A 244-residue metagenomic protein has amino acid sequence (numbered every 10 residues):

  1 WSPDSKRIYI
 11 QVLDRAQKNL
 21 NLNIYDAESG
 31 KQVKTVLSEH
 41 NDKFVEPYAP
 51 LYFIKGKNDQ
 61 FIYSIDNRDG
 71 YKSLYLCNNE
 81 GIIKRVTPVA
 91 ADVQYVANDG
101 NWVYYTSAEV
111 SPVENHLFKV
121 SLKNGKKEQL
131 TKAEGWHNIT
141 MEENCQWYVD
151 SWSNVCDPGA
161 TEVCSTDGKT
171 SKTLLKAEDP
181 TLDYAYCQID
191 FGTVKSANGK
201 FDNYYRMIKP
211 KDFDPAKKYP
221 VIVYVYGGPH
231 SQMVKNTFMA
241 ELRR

Functional and structural regions predicted by a protein language model:
W1, F53-G56, N98, M141: Residue-level recognition of a conserved intra-blade site in WD40 beta-propeller repeats
P3, R15, S29, N67-D69 (+5 more regions): A generic beta-sheet turn/junction motif
S5, Q11, N138-R244: Serine-hydrolase catalytic core recognition
I8-I10, Q60-I62, V103, Y148: Hydrophobic beta-strand positions that form the internal "hydrophobic ladder" of WD40/Gbeta-like beta-propeller blades
V12-N23, H40-E46, S64-S73, V86-V93 (+3 more regions): A flexible loop/linker signature enriched in serine peptidases of the S9 family
L22-I24, V36, L74-L76, N115-K119 (+3 more regions): Hydrophobic beta-strand positions in blades of beta-propellers and related beta-sheet-rich domains
Y25-P50, C77-D99, V110, V120-H137 (+2 more regions): Multi-bladed beta-propeller domains
L51-I54, I62-I65, L76: Large, well-folded core regions of big proteins
